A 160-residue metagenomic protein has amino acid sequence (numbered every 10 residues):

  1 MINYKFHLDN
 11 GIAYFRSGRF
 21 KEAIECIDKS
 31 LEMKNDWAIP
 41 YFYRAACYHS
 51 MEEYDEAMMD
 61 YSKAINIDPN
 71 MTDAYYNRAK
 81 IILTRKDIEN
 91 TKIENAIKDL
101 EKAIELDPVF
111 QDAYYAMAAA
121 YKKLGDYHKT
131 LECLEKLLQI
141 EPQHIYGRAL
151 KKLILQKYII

Functional and structural regions predicted by a protein language model:
N3-M33, A46, S50: Alpha-helical segment of the N-proximal tetratricopeptide repeat
Y4-K5, A38-I39, T72-D73, Q111-D112 (+1 more regions): Helix-start (N-cap) detector for alpha-helical repeat units in TPR-like alpha-solenoids, especially tetratricopeptide
F15, F42, H49, Y76 (+3 more regions): Position-specific recognition of the canonical hydrophobic site in helix A of tetratricopeptide repeat
K29-E32, S62-N66, E101-E105, L138-Q139: Conserved structural position within tetratricopeptide repeats
